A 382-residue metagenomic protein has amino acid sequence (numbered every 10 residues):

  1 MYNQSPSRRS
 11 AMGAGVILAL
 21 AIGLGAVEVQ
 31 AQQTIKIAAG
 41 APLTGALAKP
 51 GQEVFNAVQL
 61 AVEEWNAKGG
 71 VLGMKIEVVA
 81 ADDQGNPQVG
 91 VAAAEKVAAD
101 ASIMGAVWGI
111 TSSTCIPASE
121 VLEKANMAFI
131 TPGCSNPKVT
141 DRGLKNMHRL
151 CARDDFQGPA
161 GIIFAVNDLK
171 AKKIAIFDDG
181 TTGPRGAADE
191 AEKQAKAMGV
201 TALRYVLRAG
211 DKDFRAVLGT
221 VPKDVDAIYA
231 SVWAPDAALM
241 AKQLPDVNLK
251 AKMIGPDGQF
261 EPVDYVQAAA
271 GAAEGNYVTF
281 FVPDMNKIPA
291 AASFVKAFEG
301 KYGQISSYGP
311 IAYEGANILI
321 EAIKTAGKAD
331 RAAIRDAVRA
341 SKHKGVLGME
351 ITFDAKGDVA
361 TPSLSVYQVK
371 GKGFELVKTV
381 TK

Functional and structural regions predicted by a protein language model:
G13-G25: Bacterial N-terminal signal peptides
I35-Q59, A81-Q88, I110-T111, F177-R185 (+2 more regions): Extracytoplasmic "Venus flytrap"
K49-N56, G70-L144, R208-R215, W233-A238: Beta-alpha junction/loop-to-helix N-cap segments that form part of ligand/metal-binding clefts
P50-L72, D189-K196: Short, polar/charged alpha-helical segment
V91-A92, N136-K138, K145-N248, V282-S293: Extracellular/periplasmic Venus flytrap/periplasmic-binding protein
V97, A101-I110, I130-P132, K173-D178 (+4 more regions): Periplasmic-binding protein-like
A241-Y313, F374-T381: Extracellular/periplasmic periplasmic-binding protein-like sensory domains
A297-G309, I320-G373: Segments of small-molecule ligand-sensing domains
